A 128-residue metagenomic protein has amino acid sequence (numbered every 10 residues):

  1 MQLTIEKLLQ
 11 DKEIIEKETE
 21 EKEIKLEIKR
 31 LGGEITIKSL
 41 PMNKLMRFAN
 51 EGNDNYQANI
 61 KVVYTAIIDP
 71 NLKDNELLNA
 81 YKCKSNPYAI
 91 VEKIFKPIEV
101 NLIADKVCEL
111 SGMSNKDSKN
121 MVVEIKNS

Functional and structural regions predicted by a protein language model:
M1-E20: Extended acidic low-complexity intrinsically disordered regions
E20-R30: Short acidic-hydrophobic surface loop/beta-edge motif
R30-S128: Short, surface-exposed, charged amphipathic helix/loop patches that serve as local interaction elements
